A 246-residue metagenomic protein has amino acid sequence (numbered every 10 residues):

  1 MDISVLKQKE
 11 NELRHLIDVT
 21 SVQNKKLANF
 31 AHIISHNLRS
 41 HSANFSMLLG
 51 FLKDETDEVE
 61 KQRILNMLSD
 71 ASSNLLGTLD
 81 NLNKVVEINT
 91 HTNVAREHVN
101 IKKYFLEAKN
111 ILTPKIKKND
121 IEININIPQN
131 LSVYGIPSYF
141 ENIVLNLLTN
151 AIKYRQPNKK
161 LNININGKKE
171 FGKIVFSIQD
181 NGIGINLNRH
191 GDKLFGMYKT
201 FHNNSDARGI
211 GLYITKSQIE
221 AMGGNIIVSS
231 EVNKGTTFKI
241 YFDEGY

Functional and structural regions predicted by a protein language model:
M1-H15, V19, Y246: PAS-associated C-terminal cap
N44-V59, I88: Conserved C-terminal segment of the DHp
D70-L75: Short alpha-helical segment of the dimerization/phosphotransfer core of two-component systems
T90-A95, S132-G135: Conserved micro-motifs of the catalytic ATP-binding
K117, E122-S132: Conserved catalytic submotifs in the C-terminal HATPase_c
I185-Y198: Short conserved segment of the HATPase_c
I219-E220: Detector for a conserved hydrophobic position within an alpha-helical segment of the HATPase_c
G224-N225: Conserved glycine-rich
